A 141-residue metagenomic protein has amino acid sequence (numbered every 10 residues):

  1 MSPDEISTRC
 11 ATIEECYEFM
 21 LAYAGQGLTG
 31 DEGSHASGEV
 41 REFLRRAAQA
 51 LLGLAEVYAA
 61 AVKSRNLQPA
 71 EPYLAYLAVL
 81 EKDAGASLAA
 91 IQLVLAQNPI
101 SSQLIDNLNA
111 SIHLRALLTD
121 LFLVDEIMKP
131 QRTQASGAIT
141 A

Functional and structural regions predicted by a protein language model:
M1-S64, I139: Core of compact, soluble alpha-helical bundle domains
D4, A11, R45, A78 (+2 more regions): A generic "alpha-helical surface" signal
I13, A47, L51, A84 (+1 more regions): Alpha-helical transition-metal enzyme core signature, strongest for iron centers
S34-E39, N66-Y76, N107-H113, T133-A141: Charge-rich, acidic-biased intrinsically disordered regions
A59-N109: Amphipathic protein-protein interaction modules
S87-T140: Amphipathic alpha-helical binding modules
